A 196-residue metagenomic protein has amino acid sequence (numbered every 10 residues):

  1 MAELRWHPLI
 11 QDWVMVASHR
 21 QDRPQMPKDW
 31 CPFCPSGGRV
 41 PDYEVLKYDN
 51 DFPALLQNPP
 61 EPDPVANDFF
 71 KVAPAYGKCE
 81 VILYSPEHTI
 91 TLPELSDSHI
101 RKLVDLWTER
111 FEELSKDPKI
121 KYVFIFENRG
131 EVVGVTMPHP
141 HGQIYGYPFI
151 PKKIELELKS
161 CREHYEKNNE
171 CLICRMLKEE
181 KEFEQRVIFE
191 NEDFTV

Functional and structural regions predicted by a protein language model:
M1-H139, Y145-V196: Active-site microenvironments that recognize anionic phosphate/pyrophosphate groups
